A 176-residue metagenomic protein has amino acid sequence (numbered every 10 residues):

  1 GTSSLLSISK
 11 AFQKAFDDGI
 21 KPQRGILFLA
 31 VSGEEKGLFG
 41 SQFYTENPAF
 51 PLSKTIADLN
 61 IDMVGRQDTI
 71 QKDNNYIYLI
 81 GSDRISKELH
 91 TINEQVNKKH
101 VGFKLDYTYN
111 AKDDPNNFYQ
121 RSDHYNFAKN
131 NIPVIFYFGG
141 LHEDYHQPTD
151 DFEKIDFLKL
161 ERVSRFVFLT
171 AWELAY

Functional and structural regions predicted by a protein language model:
G1, Q23-I26, I61-M63, V96-K99 (+1 more regions): Active/binding-pocket-proximal capping segment
G1-G37, V167: Alpha-helical metal-binding/catalytic segments enriched in His/Glu/Asp
T2, L6-S9, L38-T45, H90 (+4 more regions): Extracytoplasmic/secreted envelope proteins and their assembly/folding machinery, especially bacterial periplasmic
S3, K10, F138-Y176: His/Asp/Glu-rich mid-to-C-terminal helical/loop segments that flank catalytic regions of hydrolases
S7-D17, E46-F50, E94-G102, K129 (+1 more regions): Sec-exported extracytoplasmic/periplasmic mature domains
D17-I20, I132, D156: Residue-level recognition of short, well-ordered coil/turn positions that link secondary-structure elements
I26, N74-N75, P148, F152: Glycine- and acidic
V31-F136: Metal-dependent peptidase/peptidase-like ectodomains
